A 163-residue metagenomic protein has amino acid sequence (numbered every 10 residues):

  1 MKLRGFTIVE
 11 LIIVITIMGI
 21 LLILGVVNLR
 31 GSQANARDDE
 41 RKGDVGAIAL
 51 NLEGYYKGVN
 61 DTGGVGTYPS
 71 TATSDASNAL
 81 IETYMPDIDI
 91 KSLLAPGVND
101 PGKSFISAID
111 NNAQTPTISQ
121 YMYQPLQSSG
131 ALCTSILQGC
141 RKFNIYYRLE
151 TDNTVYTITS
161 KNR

Functional and structural regions predicted by a protein language model:
K2-L29: N-terminal single-pass transmembrane signal-anchor helix
L3, E40, L137-C140: A generic fold-level signal
G25-A49: Aliphatic-rich helix starts adjacent to a transmembrane/signal segment
A47, N144-Y147: Structural recognition of the beta-strand scaffold that forms the well-ordered cores of secreted hydrolase catalytic
K57-I145, R163: Extracellular/periplasmic head regions of type IV pilus-like filament subunits
N60-D61, R148-T154: Acidic glycine-/aspartate-rich tracts in secreted/extracellular proteins
D152-R163: Low-complexity, S/T/G/P-rich flexible repeat/linker segments used as non-globular hinges and stalks within
